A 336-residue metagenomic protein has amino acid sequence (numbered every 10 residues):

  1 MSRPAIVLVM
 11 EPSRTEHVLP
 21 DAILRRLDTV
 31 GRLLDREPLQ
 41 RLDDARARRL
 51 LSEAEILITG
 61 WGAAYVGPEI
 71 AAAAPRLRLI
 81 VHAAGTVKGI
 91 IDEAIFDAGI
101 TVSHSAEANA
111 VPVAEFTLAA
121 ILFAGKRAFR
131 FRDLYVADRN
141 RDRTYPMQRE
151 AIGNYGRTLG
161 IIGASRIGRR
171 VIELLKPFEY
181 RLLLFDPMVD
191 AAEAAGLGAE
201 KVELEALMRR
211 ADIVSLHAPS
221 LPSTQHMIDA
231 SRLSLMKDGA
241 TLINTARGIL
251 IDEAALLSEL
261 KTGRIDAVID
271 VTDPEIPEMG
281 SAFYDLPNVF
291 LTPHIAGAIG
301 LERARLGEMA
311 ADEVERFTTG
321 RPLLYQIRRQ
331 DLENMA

Functional and structural regions predicted by a protein language model:
M1-S103, D229, A336: An N-terminal-biased, well-structured beta-alpha scaffold segment characteristic of Rossmann-like dinucleotide-binding
G60, A83-A84, I100-A108, D186 (+2 more regions): Short beta->alpha connector loops at strand-helix junctions that form conserved, small/polar/Pro-enriched
G60-W61, A84, L216-A218, T245-A246 (+1 more regions): Glycine-rich, N-terminal phosphate-binding loop of Rossmann-like dinucleotide-binding domains
Y65-G67, P187-A282: Rossmann-like adenosine-cofactor binding region
I100, S105-T158, E173: Phosphate-binding beta-alpha-beta segment of Rossmann-like dinucleotide-binding domains, i.e., the NAD(P)
V102-S103, G239-A336: Rossmann-like dinucleotide-binding domain for NAD(H)/NADP(H)
A164-S165: Glycine-rich Rossmann-fold phosphate-binding loop(s) that bind the pyrophosphate of adenine dinucleotide cofactors
G168-R169: N-terminal Rossmann-fold NAD(P) dinucleotide-binding loop
